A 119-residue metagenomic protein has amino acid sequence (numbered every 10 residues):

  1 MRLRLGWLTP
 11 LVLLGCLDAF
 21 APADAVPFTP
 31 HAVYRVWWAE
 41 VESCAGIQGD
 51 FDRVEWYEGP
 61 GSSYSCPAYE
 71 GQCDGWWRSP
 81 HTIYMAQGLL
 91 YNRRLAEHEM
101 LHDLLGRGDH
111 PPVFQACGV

Functional and structural regions predicted by a protein language model:
M1-L14: Sec-dependent bacterial lipoprotein signal peptides
L17-A21: Bacterial signal peptide processing site
D24-Q48: Post-signal peptide N-terminal segment of mature Sec-exported envelope proteins
E55-P80: Catalytic zinc-binding patch centered on the HExxH motif and its immediate surroundings that defines zinc-dependent
S79-A96: Short pre-active-site segment immediately N-terminal to the catalytic Zn-binding motif
R94-G106: Active-site recognition of the HExxH zinc-binding catalytic motif
G106-V119: Post-HExxH zinc-binding segment in Zn-dependent metallohydrolases
